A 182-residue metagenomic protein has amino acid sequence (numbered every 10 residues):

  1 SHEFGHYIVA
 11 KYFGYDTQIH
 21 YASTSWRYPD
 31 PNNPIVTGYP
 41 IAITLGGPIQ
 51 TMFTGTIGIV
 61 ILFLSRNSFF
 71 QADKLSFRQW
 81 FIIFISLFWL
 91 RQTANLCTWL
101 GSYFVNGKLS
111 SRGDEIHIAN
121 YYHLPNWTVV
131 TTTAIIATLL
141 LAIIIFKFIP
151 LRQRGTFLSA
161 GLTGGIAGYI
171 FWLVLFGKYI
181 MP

Functional and structural regions predicted by a protein language model:
S1-E3, L96-L100, K178-M181: Helix-to-loop transition at the C-terminal end of transmembrane segments
S1-P40: Small-residue-rich helix-interface/hinge motifs
V9, A167-W172: Tryptophan-centered motif/residue detector
P29-I149, Y169: Metalloprotease/metallohydrolase-associated module, dominated by Zn2+-dependent proteases
F148-I166: Interfacial loop-to-transmembrane junctions
I170-P182: Juxtamembrane boundary at the C-terminal end of a transmembrane helix
